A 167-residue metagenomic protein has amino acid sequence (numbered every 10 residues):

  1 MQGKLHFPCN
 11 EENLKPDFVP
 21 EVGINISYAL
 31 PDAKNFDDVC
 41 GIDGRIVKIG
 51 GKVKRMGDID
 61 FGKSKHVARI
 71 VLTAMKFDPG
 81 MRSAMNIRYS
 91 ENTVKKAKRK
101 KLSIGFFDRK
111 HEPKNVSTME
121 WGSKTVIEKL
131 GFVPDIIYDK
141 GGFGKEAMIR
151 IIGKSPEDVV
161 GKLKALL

Functional and structural regions predicted by a protein language model:
M1-L167: Conserved mixed alpha/beta catalytic, RNA-binding, or beta-rich assembly cores of soluble enzyme, regulatory
